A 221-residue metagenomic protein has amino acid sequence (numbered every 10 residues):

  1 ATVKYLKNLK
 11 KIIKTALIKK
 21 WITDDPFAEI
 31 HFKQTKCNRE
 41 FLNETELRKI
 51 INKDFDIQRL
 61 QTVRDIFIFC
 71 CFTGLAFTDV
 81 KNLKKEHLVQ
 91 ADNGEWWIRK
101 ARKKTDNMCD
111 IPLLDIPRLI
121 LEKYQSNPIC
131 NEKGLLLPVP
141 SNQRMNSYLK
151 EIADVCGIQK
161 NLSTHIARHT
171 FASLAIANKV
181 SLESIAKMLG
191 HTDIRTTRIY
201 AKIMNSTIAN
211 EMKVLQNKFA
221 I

Functional and structural regions predicted by a protein language model:
A1-K14, Q58-R59, N161-S163: N-terminal core-binding DNA-recognition domain of tyrosine site-specific recombinases/integrases
V3-Y5, I18-F77: Basic, Lys/Arg- and aromatic-enriched nucleic-acid-binding interface segment
K36, K103-E122, C130-E151: C-terminal catalytic core of Y-nucleophile DNA break-rejoin enzymes
F41, R102-D106, N142, L189 (+1 more regions): Catalytic-site neighborhood detector that most strongly recognizes the C-terminal catalytic loop/helix of tyrosine
T62-V63, V139-Q143, Q159-K179: Short basic/aromatic active-site micro-motif
I68, F72, T78-D79, E151 (+2 more regions): C-terminal catalytic core of tyrosine-transesterase DNA break-rejoin enzymes
H87-N93, Q159-N161, V180-I199, S206 (+1 more regions): Short, polar N-cap/turn motifs at the start of nucleic acid-interacting alpha helices
P128-N131, L215-I221: C-terminal secondary-structure termini that scaffold catalytic or DNA-interacting sites
